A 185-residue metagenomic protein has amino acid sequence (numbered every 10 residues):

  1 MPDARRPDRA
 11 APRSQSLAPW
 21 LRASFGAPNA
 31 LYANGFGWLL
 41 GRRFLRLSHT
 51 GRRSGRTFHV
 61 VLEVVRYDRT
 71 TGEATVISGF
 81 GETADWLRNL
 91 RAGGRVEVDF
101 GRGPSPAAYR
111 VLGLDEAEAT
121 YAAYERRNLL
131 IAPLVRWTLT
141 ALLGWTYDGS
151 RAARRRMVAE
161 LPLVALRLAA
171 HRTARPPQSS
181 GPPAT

Functional and structural regions predicted by a protein language model:
P2-F44, A123-A159: Alpha-helical membrane-targeting segments
R42-G79: Short beta-strand segments
F44, G93-R95, L163: Short, acidic/polar N-cap/turn motifs at the starts of alpha helices
H49-S54, V98-R102, L168-R172: Short acidic, glycine-rich loop/turn motifs
R66, V111-L114, L168-A170: Non-catalytic surface loops within mature trypsin-like serine protease
T70, F80-G144: Short, structured beta-strand-loop surface elements
L142-T185: C-terminal edge-of-domain segments
